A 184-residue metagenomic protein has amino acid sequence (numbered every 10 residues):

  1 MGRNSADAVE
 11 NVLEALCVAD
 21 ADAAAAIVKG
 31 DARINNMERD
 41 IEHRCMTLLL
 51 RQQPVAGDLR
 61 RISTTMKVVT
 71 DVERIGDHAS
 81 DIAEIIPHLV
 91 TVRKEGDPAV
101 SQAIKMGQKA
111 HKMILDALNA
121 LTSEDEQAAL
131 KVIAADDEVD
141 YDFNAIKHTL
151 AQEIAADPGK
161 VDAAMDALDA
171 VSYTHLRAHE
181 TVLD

Functional and structural regions predicted by a protein language model:
M1-A24, K29-A32, I41: Leu/Val/Ala/Ile-rich N-terminal alpha-helices, chiefly Sec-type signal peptides and the beginnings
V9-D20, C45-Q52, I86-R93, I114-E124 (+1 more regions): Secondary-structure edge/capping motif, primarily at the C-terminal ends of alpha-helices and the immediately following
A24-K29, A129-A134, M165: Short, charged, amphipathic alpha-helical segments
R44-T70: Hydrophobic/aromatic-rich structural module bridging two neighboring secondary-structure elements via a short loop
P54, T64, H88-Q108, I154-D162 (+1 more regions): A surface-exposed regulatory interaction patch that couples sensing to output across bacterial transport/metabolic
T70-D81: Ordered, amphipathic secondary-structure segments that act as subunit-interaction surfaces in large macromolecular
S80, E126-A134, D140-V161: Intrinsic, low-complexity N-terminal interaction/targeting segments
T174-T181: Conserved small/polar residues in nucleotide/adenosyl-binding loops
